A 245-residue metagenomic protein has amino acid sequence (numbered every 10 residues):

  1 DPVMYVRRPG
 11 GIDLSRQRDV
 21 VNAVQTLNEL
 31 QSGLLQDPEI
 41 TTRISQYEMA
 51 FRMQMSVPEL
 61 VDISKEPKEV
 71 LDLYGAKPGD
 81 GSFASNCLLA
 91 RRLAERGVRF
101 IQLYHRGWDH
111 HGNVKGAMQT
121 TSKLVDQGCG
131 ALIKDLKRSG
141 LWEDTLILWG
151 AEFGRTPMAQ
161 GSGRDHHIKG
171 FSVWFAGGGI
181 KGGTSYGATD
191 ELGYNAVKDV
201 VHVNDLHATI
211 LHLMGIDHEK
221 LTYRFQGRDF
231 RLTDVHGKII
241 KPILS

Functional and structural regions predicted by a protein language model:
D1-S245: Ligand-binding pockets and gating/stacking loops
